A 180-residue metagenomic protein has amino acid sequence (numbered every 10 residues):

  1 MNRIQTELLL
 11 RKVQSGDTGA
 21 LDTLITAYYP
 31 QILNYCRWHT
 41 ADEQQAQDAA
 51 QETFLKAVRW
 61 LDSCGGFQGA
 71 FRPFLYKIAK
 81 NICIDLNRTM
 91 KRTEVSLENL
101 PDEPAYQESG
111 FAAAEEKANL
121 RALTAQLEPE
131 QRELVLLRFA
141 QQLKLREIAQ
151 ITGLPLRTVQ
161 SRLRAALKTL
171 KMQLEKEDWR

Functional and structural regions predicted by a protein language model:
M1-R3, K12, A113, K117 (+2 more regions): C-terminal edge and immediately downstream basic/flexible tail or linker adjoining helix-turn-helix-like DNA-binding
R3, R92-K117, A122: Internal acidic/polar
R11-N34: A short, charge-rich alpha-helical start-of-domain segment used by transcription regulators
Q14-S15, E52-A70, T89-K91: Sigma70-family region 2
L33, E43-W60: Conserved RNAP core-binding helix
D48-L55, G69-N81: Structural recognition of an alpha-helix C-terminal capping motif at a helix-to-coil junction
D62-G66, K77-L97, A165: Arg/Lys-rich amphipathic alpha helix in sigma70-family domain 2
I84, Q131, A140, R146-E177: DNA-recognition helix of helix-turn-helix
